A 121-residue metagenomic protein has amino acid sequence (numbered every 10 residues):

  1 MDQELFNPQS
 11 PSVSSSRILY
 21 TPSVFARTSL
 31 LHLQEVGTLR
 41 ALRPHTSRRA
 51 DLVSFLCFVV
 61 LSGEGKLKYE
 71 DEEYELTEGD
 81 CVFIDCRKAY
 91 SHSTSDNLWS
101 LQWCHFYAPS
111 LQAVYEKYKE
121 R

Functional and structural regions predicted by a protein language model:
M1-E75, K88, Q112: Generic protein-terminus/edge-of-domain signal
E73, C86-S110: Ligand-binding loop in jelly-roll beta-barrel domains
G79-D80: Loop/turn positions that initiate beta-strands
A113-R121: Amphipathic alpha-helical segments enriched in hydrophobic/aromatic residues interleaved with Lys/Arg
